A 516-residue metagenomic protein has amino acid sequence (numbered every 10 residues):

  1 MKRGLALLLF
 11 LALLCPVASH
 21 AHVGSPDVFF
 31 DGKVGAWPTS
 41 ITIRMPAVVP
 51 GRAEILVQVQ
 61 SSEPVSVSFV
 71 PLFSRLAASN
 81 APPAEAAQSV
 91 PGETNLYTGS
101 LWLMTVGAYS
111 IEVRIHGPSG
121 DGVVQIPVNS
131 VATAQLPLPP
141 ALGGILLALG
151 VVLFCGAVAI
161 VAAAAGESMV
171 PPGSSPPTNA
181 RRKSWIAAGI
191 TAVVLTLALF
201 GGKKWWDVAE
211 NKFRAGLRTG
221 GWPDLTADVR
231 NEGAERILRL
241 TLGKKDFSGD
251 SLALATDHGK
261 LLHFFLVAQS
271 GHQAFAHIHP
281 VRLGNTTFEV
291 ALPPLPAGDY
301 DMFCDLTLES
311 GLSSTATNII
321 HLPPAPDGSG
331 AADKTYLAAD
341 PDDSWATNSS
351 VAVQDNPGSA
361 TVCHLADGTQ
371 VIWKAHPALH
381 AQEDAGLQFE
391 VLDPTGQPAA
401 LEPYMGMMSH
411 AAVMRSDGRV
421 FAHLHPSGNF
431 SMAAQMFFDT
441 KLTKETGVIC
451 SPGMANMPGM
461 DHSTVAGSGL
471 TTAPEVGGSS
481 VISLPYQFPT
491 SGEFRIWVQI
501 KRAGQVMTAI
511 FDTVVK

Functional and structural regions predicted by a protein language model:
M1-G4: Positively charged n-region of N-terminal signal peptides that target proteins for export
A6-P16: Bacterial N-terminal signal peptides
H20-E167, S175-V193, A198-K516: N-terminal soluble domains immediately following signal/targeting peptides that reside in extracytoplasmic
